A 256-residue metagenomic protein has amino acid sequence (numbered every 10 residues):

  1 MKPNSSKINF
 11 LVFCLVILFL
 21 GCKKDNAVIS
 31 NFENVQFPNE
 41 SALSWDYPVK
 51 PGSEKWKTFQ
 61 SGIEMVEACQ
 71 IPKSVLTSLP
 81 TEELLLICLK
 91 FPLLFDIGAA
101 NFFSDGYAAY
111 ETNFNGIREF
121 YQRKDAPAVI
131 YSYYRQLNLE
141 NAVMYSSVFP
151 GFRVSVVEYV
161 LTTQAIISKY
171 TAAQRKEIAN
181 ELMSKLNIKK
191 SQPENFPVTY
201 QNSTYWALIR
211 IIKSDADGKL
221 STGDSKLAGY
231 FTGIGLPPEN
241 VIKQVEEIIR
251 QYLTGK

Functional and structural regions predicted by a protein language model:
M1, I17-L18, V129, S147: A general, composition-driven signal for non-globular sequence regions
K2-F10: Bacterial N-terminal signal peptides that target proteins for export
N9-V12, D46: Homeobox/homeodomain signature
L11-F19: Bacterial N-terminal signal peptides
F19-E40: Bacterial Sec-dependent N-terminal signal peptides
E33, E40, W45-K256: Non-catalytic all-alpha helical scaffold/repeat segments
